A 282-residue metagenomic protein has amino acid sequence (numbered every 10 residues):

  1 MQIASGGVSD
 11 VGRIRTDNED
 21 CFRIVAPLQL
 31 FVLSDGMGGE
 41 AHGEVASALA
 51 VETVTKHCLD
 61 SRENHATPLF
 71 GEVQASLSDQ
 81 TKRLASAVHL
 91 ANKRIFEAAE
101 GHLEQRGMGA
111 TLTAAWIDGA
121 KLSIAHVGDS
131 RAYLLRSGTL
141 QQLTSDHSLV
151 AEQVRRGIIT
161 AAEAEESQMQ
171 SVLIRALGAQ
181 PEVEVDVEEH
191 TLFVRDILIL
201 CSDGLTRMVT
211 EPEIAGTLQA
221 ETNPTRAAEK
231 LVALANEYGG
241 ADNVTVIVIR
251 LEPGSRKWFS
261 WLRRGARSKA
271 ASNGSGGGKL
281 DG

Functional and structural regions predicted by a protein language model:
M1-G282: PP2C/PPM-type serine/threonine phosphatase catalytic domain
